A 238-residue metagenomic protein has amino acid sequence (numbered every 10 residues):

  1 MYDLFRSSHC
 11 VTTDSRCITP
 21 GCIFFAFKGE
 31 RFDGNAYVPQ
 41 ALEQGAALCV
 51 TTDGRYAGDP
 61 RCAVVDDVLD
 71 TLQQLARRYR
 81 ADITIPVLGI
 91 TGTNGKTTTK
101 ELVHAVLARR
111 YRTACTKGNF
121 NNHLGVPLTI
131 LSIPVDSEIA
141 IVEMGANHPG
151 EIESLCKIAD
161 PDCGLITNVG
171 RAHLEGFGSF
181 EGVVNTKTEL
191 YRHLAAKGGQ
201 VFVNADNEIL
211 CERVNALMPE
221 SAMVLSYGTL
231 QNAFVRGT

Functional and structural regions predicted by a protein language model:
M1-Q74, R78, A233: N-terminal leader/targeting and accessory segments in enzymes
C22, A41, L75, I90 (+7 more regions): Residue-level signal for inorganic ion chemistry
Y56-D59, L165-T238: Acidic, Mg2+-coordinating active-site environments of NTP-dependent enzymes
A76-N119: Walker A (P-loop) phosphate-binding motif
Y111-L124, M144, N168: Short beta-strand-centered segment that lines the nucleotide-binding/catalytic pocket of NTP-utilizing
E138-P149: Switch II (G3) loop of P-loop NTPases
D160-D162: Proline-aspartate-enriched helix->loop->beta-strand connector
